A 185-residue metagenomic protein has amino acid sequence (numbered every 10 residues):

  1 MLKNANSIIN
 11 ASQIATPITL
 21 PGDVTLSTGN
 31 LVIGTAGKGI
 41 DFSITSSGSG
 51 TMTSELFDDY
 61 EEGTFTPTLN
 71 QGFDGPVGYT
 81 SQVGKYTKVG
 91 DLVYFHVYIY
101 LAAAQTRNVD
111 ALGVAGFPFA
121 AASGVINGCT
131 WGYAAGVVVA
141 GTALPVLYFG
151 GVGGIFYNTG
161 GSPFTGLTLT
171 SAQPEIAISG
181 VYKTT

Functional and structural regions predicted by a protein language model:
M1-N70, H96, A103: Intrinsic low-complexity, repeat-rich intrinsically disordered segments enriched in small/flexible residues
I14, D23, N30, P76 (+2 more regions): Generic marker of residues within folded, mature protein domains
L26, T35, K88, Y148-F149: Generic beta-strand structural signal
I44, L69-F73, A135-V139: Short acidic, glycine-rich loop/turn motifs
G48-S49, D58, V77-V83, Y98-T185: Extracellular jelly-roll beta-sandwich "head" domains, especially the C-terminal globular C1q domain
Y60-K88: Extended, loop-rich substrate-binding clefts of extracytoplasmic carbohydrate-active enzymes
V93: Phosphate-centric recognition/catalysis
